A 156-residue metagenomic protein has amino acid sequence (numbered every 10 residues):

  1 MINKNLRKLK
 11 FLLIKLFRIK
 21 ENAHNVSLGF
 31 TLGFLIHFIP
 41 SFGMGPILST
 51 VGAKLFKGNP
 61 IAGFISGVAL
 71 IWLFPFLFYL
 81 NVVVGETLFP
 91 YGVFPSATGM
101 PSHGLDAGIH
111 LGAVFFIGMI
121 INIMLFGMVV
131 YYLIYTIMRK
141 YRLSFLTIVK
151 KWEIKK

Functional and structural regions predicted by a protein language model:
L12-I36: Small-residue-enriched transmembrane helix starts and helix-helix packing motifs in multi-pass inner-membrane proteins
E21, N25-G29, N59, G63 (+3 more regions): Residue-level signature of transmembrane alpha-helical entry/exit and packing/kink sites in multi-pass membrane
F38-G52, F56-Y79: Transmembrane helix boundary and interhelical junction motifs in multipass membrane proteins
P75-M100: Juxtamembrane non-transmembrane "cap" segments at the membrane-aqueous interface of multi-pass membrane proteins
Y79-V83, T87, Y132-K140, S144: Membrane-spanning helices that line or support transport/gating and their immediate boundary helices in channels
V93-A113: Short, membrane-exposed interhelical loops at transmembrane-helix boundaries
F94, M138-K155: Membrane interface segments of multi-pass transport proteins and intramembrane proteases
I117-R139: Transmembrane alpha-helical segments in integral membrane proteins
